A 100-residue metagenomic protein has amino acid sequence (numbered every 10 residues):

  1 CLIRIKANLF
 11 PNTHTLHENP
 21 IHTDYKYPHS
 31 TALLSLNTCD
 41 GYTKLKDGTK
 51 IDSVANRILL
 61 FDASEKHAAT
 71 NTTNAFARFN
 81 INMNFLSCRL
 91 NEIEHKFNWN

Functional and structural regions predicted by a protein language model:
C1-T23: Signature of the catalytic double-stranded beta-helix
I3, P28-S30, C39, A55 (+2 more regions): Residues that flank catalytic or metal-binding motifs in active/ligand-binding sites
K6-N8, H22, L33-S35, K44 (+2 more regions): Residues in well-ordered beta-strands of folded domains
N12, I51-A68: Conserved metal-binding segment of the jelly-roll/cupin
T15-I21, Y27-H29, S35-V54, E92-W99: A short beta-strand-loop-beta hairpin characteristic of the jelly-roll/cupin
P20-I21, K66-N74: Short beta-strand His + acidic residue motifs that chelate non-heme Fe in jelly-roll/DSBH and cupin folds
A32-L34, A75-N91: A short hydrophobic beta-strand segment most commonly corresponding to one strand of the jelly-roll/cupin
L60, N82, L90-N100: Charged, amphipathic alpha-helical segments and their flanking helix caps
